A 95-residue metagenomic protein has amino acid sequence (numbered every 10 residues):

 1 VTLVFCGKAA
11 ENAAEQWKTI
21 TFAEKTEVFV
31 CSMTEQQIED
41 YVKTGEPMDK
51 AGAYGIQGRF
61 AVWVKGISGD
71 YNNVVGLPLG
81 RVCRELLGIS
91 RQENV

Functional and structural regions predicted by a protein language model:
V1-V95: Anionic-ligand binding patches
